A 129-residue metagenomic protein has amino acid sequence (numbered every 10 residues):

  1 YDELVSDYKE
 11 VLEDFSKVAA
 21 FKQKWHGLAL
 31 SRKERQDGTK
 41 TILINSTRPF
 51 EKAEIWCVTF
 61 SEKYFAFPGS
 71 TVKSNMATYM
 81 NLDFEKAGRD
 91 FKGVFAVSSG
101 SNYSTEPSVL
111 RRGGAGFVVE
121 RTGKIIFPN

Functional and structural regions predicted by a protein language model:
Y1-L82: Charge-dense, E/K-rich amphipathic alpha-helical interfaces
T59-N129: Extended, amphipathic alpha-helical stalk segments that mediate dimerization and serve as stator/scaffold rods within
